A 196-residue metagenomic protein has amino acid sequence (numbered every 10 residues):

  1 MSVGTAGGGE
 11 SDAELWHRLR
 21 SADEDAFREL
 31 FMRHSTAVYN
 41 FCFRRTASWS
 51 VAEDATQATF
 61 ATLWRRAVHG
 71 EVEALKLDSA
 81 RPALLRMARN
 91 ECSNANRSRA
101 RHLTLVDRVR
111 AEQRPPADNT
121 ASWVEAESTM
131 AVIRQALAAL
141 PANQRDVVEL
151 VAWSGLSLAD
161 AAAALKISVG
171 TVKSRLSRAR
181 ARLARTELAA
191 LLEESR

Functional and structural regions predicted by a protein language model:
S2-G7, R18, T104, R110 (+2 more regions): C-terminal edge and immediately downstream basic/flexible tail or linker adjoining helix-turn-helix-like DNA-binding
T5-D12, N94, H102-M130: Internal acidic/polar
H17-N40, W64: A short, charge-rich alpha-helical start-of-domain segment used by transcription regulators
L19, V38, C42, A52-L63 (+4 more regions): Short, small-hydrophobic-rich alpha-helical interface motif
R20-S21, A47-W49, Q57-S79, S98-A100 (+1 more regions): Sigma70-family region 2
A67-V72, L85-D107, A126: Arg/Lys-rich amphipathic alpha helix in sigma70-family domain 2
R89, S93, I133, Q144 (+3 more regions): DNA-recognition helix of helix-turn-helix
V147-V148: A short pre-motif secondary-structure segment
